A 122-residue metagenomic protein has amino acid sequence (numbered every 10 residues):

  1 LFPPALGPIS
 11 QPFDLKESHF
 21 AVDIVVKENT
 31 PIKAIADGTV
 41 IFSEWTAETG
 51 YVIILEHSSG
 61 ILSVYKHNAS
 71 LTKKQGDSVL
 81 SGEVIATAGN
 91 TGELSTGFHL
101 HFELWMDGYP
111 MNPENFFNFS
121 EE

Functional and structural regions predicted by a protein language model:
L1-T49: Surface-exposed, glycine-biased beta-strand/turn segments
P12, S43-E44, L71, A88-T91 (+1 more regions): Residue-level recognition of beta-strand microenvironments
V22-V25, V52-H57, H101-E103: Short, acidic/hydrophobic/Gly-rich beta-strand patch recurrent on exposed beta strands that often constitutes part
D23, I54, V64, T87 (+1 more regions): Conserved beta-strand positions that form and line the central face of beta-propeller blades
T30, S59-L62, Y109: Short acidic/polar mixed-charge low-complexity motifs
P31-V40, K73-A88: Short, well-structured beta-strand-loop connectors
I35-T72, F98: Zn2+-dependent peptidoglycan hydrolase active-site motif and core
D77-E122: Conserved, short, structured surface segments that act as functional micro-motifs
